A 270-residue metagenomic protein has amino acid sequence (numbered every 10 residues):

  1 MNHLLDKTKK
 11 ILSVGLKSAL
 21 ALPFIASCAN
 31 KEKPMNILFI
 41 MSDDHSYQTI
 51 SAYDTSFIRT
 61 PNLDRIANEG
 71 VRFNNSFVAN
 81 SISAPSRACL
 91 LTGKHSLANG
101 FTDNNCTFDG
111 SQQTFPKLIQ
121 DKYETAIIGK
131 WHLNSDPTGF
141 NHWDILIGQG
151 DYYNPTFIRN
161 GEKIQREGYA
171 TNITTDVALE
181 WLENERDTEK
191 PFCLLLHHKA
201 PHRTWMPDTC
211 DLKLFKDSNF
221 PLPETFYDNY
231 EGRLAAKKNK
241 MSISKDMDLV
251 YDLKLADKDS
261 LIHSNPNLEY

Functional and structural regions predicted by a protein language model:
N2, K7-L16, L20, A26-Y270: Formylglycine-dependent sulfatase
